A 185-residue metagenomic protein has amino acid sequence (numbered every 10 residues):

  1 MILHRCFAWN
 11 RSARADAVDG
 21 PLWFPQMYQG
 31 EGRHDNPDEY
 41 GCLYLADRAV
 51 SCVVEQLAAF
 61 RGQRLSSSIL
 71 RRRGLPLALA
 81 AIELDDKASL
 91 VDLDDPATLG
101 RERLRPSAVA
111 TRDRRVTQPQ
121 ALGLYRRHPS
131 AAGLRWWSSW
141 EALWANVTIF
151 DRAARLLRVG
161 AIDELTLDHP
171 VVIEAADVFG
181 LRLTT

Functional and structural regions predicted by a protein language model:
M1-G32, Q63-T185: Active-site and NAD+-binding cores of ADP-ribose-processing enzymes
R33-R64: Extended catalytic/binding region for NAD+/ADP-ribose chemistry, centered on the ART fold
